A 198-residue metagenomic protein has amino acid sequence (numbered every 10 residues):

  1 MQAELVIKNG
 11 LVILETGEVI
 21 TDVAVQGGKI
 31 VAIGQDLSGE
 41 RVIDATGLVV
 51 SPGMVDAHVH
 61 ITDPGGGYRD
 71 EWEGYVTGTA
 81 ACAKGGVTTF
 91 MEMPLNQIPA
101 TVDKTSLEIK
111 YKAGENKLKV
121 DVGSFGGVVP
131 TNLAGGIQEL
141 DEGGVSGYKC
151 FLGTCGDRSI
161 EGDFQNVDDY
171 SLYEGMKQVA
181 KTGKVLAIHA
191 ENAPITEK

Functional and structural regions predicted by a protein language model:
M1-G53, G67: Histidine-rich, glycine-flanked metal-binding segment
G10, G28, G47, H58 (+5 more regions): Divalent metal-coordination and catalytic microenvironments
L48-A113, K117: Metal-associated gating/positioning segment near the N- to mid-region
S51, K104-V120, D169-I188: Alpha-helix-loop-beta-strand connector modules within alpha/beta enzyme cores
G53-V59, F90-E92, V122-G126, Y148-C150 (+1 more regions): Hydrophobic faces of well-ordered beta-strands that scaffold small-molecule active sites in alpha/beta enzyme cores
E71-T79, P130-L140: Short, acidic/polar
V87-T88, N116-S124, G144-S146, T182-K184: Short, well-ordered coil/turn segments that N-cap beta-strands
N132-K198: Histidine/acidic residue-rich metal-binding segments in metalloenzymes
